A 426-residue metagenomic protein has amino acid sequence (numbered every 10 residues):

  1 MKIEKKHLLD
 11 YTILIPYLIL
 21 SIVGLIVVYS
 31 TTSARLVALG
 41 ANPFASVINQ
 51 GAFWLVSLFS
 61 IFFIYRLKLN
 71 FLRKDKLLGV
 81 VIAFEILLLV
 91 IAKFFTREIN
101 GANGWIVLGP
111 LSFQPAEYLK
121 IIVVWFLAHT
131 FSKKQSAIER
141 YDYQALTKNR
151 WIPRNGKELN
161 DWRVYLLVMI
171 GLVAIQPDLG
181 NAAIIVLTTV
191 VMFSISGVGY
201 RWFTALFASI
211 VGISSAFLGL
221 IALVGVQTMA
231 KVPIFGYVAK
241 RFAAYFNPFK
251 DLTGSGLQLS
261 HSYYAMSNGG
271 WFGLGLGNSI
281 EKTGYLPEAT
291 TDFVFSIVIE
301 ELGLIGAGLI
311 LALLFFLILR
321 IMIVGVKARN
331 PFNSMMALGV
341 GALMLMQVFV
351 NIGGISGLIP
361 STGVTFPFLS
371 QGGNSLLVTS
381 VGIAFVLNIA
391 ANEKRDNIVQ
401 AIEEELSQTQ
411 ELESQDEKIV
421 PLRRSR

Functional and structural regions predicted by a protein language model:
K2-Y11, I26-Q176, I352, S356-T362 (+4 more regions): Membrane-helix boundary/helix-loop-helix interface segments in multi-pass membrane proteins
I22-V28, I61, V124, A128 (+5 more regions): Alpha-helical transmembrane segments of polytopic integral membrane proteins, especially the permease/helical cores
A52-S60, E301-I321: Hydrophobic alpha-helical transmembrane segments
W54, L58, Y118-A128, I185-T189 (+3 more regions): Alpha-helical transmembrane segments of multi-pass membrane proteins
L77-A83, R163-G171, L179-Q227: Hydrophobic alpha-helical segments of polytopic membrane proteins
I99, F207-L304: Hydrophobic, glycine- and aromatic-enriched re-entrant/interface helices and adjoining loop segments
A183, T188-W202, I280-G303, G363-L377: Interfacial segments of multi-pass membrane proteins
I323-T362, L369: Loop-to-helix entry and N-terminal half of a specific, functionally important transmembrane alpha helix in multi-pass
